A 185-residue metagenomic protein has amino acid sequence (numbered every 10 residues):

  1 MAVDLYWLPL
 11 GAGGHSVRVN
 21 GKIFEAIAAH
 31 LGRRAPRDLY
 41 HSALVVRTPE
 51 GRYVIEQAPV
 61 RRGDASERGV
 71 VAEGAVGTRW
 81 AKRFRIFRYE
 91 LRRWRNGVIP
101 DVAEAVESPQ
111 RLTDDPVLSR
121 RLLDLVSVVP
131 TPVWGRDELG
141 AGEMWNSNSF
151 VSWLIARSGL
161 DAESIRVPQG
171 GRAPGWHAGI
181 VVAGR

Functional and structural regions predicted by a protein language model:
M1-A141, A183-R185: Non-catalytic ligand/cofactor/substrate-binding and regulatory segments of enzyme domains
L39, G135-S158: Active-site nucleophilic cysteine motif
G51-R52, A156-S164: Short helix-capping/linker segments at secondary-structure and domain boundaries
V60, V167-P168: Flexible domain-boundary/linker segments
D137, I165-R166: Residue-level detector of alpha-helical recognition elements and their boundaries
P168-R185: Short terminal or interdomain "cap/linker" segment that borders an active site or interface and mediates
